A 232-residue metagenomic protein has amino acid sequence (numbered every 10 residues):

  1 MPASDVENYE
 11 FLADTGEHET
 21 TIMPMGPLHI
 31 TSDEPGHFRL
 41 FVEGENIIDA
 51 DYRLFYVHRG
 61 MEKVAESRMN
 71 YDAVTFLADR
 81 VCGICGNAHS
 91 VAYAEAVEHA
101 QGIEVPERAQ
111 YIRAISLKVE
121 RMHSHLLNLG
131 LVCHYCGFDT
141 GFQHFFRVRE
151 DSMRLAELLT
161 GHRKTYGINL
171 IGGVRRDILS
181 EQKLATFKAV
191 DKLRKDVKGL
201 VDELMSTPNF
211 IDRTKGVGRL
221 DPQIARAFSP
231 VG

Functional and structural regions predicted by a protein language model:
M1-G232: Active-site bordering "gate/hinge" segments that shape substrate access to catalytic or cofactor-binding pockets
